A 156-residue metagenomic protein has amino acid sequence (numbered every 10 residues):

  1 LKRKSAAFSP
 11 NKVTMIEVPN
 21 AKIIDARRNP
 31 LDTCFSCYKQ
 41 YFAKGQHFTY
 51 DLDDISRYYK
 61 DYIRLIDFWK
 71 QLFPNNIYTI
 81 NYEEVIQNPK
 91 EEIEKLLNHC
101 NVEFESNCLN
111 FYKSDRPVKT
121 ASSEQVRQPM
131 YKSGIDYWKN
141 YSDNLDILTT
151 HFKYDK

Functional and structural regions predicted by a protein language model:
L1, C37-T79, I86-K156: PAPS-dependent sulfotransferases, especially Golgi type II membrane carbohydrate sulfotransferases
L1-M15: Glycine-rich phosphate-binding loop used to anchor ATP phosphates in small-molecule kinases, encompassing both
S5-F8, N29-D32, Q40, E83-Q87: Short, solvent-exposed loop/turn segments at secondary-structure junctions
A7, P19, I23-A26, F48 (+2 more regions): Active-site-proximal structural scaffolding
S9-K12, F35, E94: Alpha-helical elements of the RecA-like P-loop NTPase motor core of helicases
T14-E17, K70: A general structural signal for short secondary-structure junctions and capping/turn motifs
E17-K39, L96: Conserved phosphate-donor/acceptor-positioning beta-strand/loop module used by diverse small-molecule
K22-D25, Y78-Y82: Structured core elements
